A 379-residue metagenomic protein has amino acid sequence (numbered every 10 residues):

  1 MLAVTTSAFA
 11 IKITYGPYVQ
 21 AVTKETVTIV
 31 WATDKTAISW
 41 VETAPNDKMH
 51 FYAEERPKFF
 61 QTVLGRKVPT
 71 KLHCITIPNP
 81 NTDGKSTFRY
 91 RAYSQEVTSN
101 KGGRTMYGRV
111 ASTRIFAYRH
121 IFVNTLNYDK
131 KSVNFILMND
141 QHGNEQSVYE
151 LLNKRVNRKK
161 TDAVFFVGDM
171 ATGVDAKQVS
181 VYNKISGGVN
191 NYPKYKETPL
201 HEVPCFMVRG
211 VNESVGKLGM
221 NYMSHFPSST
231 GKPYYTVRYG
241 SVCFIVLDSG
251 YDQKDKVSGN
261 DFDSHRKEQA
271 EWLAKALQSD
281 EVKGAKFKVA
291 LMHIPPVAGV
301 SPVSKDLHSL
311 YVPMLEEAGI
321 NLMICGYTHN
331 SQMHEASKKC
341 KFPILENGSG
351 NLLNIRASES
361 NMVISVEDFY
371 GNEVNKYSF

Functional and structural regions predicted by a protein language model:
F9-L137, H142, N157-K160, S358-F379: Acidic, histidine-bearing metal-coordination/catalytic regions of metal-dependent phosphoesterases
A92-R119, V179-V282, L310-E316, M333-S360 (+1 more regions): Extended active-site neighborhood of metal-dependent phosphoesterases/phosphodiesterases
K130-S214: Conserved, compact domain cores that house catalytic/ligand-binding motifs in diverse enzymes and effector modules
I136-D140, A163-D169, H201-V211, V289-H293 (+2 more regions): Active-site neighborhood of phospho(di)ester-bond hydrolases with catalytic His/Asp-centered motifs
Q141-N144, M170-G173, V211-V215, S241 (+5 more regions): Solvent-exposed loop/turn segments at secondary-structure junctions within structured extracellular/periplasmic domains
Q146, G173-A176, N260-K267, P302-K305: Soluble non-cytosolic domains of exported or imported proteins
V257-S258, F262, D280-M323: Active-site-proximal segments of metal-dependent phosphoesterases and phosphodiesterases across multiple
